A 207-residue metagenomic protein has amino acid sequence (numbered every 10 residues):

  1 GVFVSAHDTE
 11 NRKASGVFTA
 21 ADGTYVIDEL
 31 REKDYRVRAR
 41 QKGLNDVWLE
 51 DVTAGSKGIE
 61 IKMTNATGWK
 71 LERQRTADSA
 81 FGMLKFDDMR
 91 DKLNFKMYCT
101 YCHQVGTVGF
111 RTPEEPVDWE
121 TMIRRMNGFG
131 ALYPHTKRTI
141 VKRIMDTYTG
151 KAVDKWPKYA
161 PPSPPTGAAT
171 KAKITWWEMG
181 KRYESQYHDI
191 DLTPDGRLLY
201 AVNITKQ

Functional and structural regions predicted by a protein language model:
H7-K13, D34-D51: A short, solvent-exposed loop/turn motif at the edges and junctions of modular extracellular/periplasmic domains
D8-T24: Short, acidic Ser/Thr/Gly-rich low-complexity loop/linker segments typical of extracellular and cell-surface proteins
T53-Q74: Extracellular beta-sheet/turn segments enriched in Thr/Pro/Gly and aliphatic residues
F95-G106, V141: The canonical Cys-X-X-Cys-His
G128-P157, L199: C-terminal capping alpha-helices of c-type cytochrome domains
Y159-Q186: A short helix->beta-strand "capping" segment at the edge of beta-propeller domains
R182-G196: Beta-rich, blade/repeat-based domains predominating in secreted/periplasmic proteins but also intracellular
N203-T205: Short loop/turn segments immediately following the C-termini of beta-strands
